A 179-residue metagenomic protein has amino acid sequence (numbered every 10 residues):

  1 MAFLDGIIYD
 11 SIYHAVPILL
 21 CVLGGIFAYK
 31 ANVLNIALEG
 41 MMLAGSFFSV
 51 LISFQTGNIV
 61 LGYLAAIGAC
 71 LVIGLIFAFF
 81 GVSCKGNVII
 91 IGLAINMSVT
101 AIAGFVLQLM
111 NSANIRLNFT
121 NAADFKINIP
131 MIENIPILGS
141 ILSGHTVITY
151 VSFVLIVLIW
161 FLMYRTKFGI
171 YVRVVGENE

Functional and structural regions predicted by a protein language model:
M1-I8, N128, N134: Short, strongly hydrophobic alpha-helical membrane anchors
G6-Q55, Y63-L64, G68-I89: Single transmembrane alpha-helix segments in multi-pass membrane proteins
I26-V33, N58, V82, G86 (+3 more regions): Transmembrane helix-loop junctions in multipass membrane proteins, especially transporters and channels
G45-F47, A94-A103: Small-residue-rich segments of transmembrane alpha-helices in multi-pass membrane proteins, especially helix faces
G57-A65, N87-I91, I95, V147-V151: Membrane-interface starts of transmembrane alpha-helices
A69, I95-V99, L155: Transmembrane alpha-helical core residues of multi-pass small-molecule transporters, especially secondary transporters
T100-Y164: Transmembrane helix-bundle core of multi-pass membrane transporters and related energy-transducing complexes
L158-E179: Membrane-helix/interface signature in polytopic inner-membrane proteins
